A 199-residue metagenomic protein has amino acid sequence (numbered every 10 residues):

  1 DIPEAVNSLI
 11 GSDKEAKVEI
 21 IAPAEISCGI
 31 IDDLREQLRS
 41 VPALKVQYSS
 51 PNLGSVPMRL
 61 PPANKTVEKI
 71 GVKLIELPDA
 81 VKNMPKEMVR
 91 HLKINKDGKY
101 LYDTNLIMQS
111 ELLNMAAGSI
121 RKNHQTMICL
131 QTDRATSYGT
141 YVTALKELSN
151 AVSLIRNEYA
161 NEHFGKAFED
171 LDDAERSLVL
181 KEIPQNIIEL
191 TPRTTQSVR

Functional and structural regions predicted by a protein language model:
D1-R199: Long, low-hydrophobicity, acidic/polar, solvent-exposed interaction domains
